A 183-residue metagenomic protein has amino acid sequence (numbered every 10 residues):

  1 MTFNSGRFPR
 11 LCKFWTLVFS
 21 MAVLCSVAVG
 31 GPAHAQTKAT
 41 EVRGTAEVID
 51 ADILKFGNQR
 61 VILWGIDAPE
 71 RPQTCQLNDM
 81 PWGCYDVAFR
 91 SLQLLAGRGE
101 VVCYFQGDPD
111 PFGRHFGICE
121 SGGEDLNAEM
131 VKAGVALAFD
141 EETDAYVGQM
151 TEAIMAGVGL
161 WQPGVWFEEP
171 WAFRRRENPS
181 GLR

Functional and structural regions predicted by a protein language model:
T2-G6, F19-S20, S26-R183: Small beta-barrel nucleic-acid-binding modules, primarily SNase/OB-fold domains and secondarily Tudor-like barrels
